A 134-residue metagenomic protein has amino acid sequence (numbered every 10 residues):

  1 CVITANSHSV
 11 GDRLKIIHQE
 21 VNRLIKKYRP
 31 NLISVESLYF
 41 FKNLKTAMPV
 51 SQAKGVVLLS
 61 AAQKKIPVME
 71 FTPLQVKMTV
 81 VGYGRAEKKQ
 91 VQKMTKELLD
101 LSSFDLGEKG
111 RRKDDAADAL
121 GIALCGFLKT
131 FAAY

Functional and structural regions predicted by a protein language model:
C1-Y134: Phosphate- and other anionic-substrate recognition elements at nucleic-acid/protein interfaces
